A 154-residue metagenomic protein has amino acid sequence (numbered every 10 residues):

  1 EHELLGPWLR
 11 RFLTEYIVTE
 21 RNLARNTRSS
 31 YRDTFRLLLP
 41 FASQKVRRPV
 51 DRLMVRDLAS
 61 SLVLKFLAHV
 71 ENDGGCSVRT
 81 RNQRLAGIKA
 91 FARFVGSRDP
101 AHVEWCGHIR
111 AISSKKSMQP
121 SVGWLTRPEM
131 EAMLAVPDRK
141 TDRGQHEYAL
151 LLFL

Functional and structural regions predicted by a protein language model:
E1-L154: Conserved catalytic core of the tyrosine transesterase superfamily
